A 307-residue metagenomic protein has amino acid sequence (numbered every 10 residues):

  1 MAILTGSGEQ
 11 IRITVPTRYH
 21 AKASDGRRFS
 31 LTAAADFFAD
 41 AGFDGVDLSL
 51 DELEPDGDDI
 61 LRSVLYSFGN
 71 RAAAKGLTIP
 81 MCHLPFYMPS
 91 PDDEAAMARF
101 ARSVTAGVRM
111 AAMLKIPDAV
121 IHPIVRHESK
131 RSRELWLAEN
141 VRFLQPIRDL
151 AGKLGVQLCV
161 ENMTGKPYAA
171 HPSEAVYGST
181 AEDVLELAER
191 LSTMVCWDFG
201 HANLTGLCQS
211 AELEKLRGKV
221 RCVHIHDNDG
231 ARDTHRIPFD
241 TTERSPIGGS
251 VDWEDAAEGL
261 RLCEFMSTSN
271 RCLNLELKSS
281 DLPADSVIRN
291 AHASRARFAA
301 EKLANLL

Functional and structural regions predicted by a protein language model:
M1-I116, E134-L135, G152, T193-M194 (+2 more regions): N-terminal pre-domain/capping segments
A2-S24, R28, T32-A39, A101 (+4 more regions): Histidine-acidic metal/acid-base catalytic patches
D47, M81, V120, C159 (+3 more regions): Conserved beta-strand positions in the central sheet of alpha/beta enzyme cores
L65-P85, N140-L154, E182-L191, E254-C263: Alpha-helix-loop-beta-strand connector modules within alpha/beta enzyme cores
K75-L77, I116-P117, V156, M266-C272: A short helix->loop->beta-strand "cap" motif at the edges of active sites that frequently abuts
A111-S132, C159-A169, N274: Active-site groove signature of glycoside hydrolases
K130-L144, H171-E174: Active-site cleft segment of glycoside hydrolase catalytic domains centered on the general acid/base Glu
K153-R190: Basic- and aromatic-lined ligand-binding clefts that recognize polyanionic substrates
